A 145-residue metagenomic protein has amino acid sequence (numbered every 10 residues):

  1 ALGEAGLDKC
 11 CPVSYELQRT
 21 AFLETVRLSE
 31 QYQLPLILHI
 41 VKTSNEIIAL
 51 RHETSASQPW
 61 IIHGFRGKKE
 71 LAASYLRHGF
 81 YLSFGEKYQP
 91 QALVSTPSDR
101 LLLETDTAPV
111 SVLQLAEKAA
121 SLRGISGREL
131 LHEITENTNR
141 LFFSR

Functional and structural regions predicted by a protein language model:
A1-H78, I125: Divalent metal-binding pocket/active-site signature
E4, S29, Y75, L93 (+3 more regions): Conserved, mostly hydrophobic/aromatic
R27, A116-R145: Mid-to-C-terminal alpha-helical segments outside catalytic/metal-binding sites
I62, S83-E86, L103-T105: Thr-Gly-centered strand-to-loop micro-motif
G79-Q91: His/Asp/Glu-enriched short active-site or ligand-binding loop at hydrolase and phosphoryl-transfer sites
P90-S98: Short amphipathic alpha-helices and their capping/turn segments at secondary-structure boundaries
T96, S111-Q114, I134: Domain-scale detector for complete catalytic domains at protein termini or as standalone homologs
D99-S111: Short acidic/histidine-rich active-site segments
